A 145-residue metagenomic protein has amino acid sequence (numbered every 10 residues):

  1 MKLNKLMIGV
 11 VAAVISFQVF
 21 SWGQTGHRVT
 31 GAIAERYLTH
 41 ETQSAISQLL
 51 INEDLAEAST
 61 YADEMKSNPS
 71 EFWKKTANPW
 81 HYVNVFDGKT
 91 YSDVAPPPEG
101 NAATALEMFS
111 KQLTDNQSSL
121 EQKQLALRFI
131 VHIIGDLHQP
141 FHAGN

Functional and structural regions predicted by a protein language model:
M1-I8: Bacterial N-terminal signal peptides that target proteins for export
S16-Q18: N-terminal signal peptide c-region/cleavage motif recognized by signal peptidases
F20-I133, P140, N145: N-terminal, motif-rich segments that launch catalysis or mediate targeting to/interaction with membranes, typified by
